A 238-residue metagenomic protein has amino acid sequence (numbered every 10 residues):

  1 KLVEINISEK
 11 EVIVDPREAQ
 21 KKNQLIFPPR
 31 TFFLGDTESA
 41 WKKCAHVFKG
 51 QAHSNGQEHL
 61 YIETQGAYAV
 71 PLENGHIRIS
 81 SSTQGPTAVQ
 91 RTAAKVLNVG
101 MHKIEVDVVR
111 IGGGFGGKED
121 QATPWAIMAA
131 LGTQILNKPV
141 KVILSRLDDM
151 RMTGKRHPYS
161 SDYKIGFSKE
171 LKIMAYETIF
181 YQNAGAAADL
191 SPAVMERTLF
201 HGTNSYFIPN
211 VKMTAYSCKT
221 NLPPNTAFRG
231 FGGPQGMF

Functional and structural regions predicted by a protein language model:
K1-F238: Structural alpha/beta core scaffold segments of enzyme domains
